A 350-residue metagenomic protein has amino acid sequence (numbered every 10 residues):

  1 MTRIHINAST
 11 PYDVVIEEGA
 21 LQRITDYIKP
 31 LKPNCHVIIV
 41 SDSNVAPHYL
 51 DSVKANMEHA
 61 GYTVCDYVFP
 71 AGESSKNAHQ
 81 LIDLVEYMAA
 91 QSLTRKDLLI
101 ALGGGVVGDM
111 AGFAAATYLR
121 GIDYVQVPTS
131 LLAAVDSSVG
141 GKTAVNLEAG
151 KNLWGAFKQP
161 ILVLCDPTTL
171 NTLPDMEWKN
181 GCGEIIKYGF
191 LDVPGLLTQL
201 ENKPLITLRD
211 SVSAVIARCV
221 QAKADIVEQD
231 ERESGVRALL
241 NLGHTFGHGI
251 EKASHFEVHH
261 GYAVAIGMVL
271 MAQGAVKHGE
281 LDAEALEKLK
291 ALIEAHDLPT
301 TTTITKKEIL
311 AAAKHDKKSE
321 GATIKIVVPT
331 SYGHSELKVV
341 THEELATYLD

Functional and structural regions predicted by a protein language model:
M1-D97: ATP/NTP phosphate-donor binding region
V15, F113-K203: A glycine/threonine-rich phosphate-anchoring loop and its flanking beta-alpha core in nucleotide/phosphate-binding
E17, I39, N77, P128 (+4 more regions): Residue-level signal for inorganic ion chemistry
L84, A111-A115, I185, I250 (+1 more regions): Buried hydrophobic packing segments
V85-L99, A111-Q126: Non-catalytic interfacial helical region
V106-F113, A134-V135, G249: Short glycine/serine/threonine-rich phosphate/pyrophosphate-binding segments that cradle anionic phosphate groups
G183-I185, E280-D350: C-terminal charged capping/lid subdomain of soluble metabolic enzymes
Q199-K307: Active-site segments that bind and position negatively charged phosphate/pyrophosphate groups
